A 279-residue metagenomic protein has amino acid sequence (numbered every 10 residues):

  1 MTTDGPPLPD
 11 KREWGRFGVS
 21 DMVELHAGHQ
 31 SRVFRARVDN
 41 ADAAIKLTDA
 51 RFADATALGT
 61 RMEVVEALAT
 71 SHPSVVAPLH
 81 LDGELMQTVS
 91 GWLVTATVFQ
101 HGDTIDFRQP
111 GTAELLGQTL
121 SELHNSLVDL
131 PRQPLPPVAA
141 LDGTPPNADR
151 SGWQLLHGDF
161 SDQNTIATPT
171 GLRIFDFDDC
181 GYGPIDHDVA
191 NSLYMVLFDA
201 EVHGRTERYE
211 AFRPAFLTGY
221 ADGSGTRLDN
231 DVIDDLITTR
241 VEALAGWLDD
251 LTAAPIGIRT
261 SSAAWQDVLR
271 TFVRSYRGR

Functional and structural regions predicted by a protein language model:
M1-V76, P169, G278-R279: Conserved NTP-binding catalytic cores of kinases and kinase-like/nucleotidyltransferase enzymes across multiple kinase
G5-W14, V128-G158, P169, R279: An alpha-helical support segment within catalytic cores of ATP-dependent transferases
L25-G28, Q87-V89, L236-I237: A short beta-turn/loop motif at secondary-structure boundaries
H26-N40, A44-I45, P78, P145-H187 (+1 more regions): Active-site acidic catalytic loop and adjacent metal/ATP-binding pocket of ATP-dependent phosphoryl transfer enzymes
R37-R132: ATP-binding pocket architecture of kinase catalytic cores
H187-S224, R240-I256: Active-site activation/catalytic loop segments of kinase-like enzymes and analogous catalytic loops in related
T226-T238: All-alpha amphipathic helical-bundle segments outside canonical DNA-binding/catalytic cores that form hydrophobic
A243-R279: ATP/Mg2+ or Mg2+-diphosphate-binding catalytic cores that bind nucleotide phosphates or diphosphates via glycine-rich
